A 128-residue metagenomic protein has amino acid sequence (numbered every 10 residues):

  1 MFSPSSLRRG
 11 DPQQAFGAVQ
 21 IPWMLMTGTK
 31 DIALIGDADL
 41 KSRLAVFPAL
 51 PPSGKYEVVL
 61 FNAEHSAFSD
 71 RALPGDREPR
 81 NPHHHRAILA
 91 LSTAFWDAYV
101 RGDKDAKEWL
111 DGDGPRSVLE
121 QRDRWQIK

Functional and structural regions predicted by a protein language model:
M1-V19: Primarily recognizes the serine-hydrolase "nucleophile elbow" in alpha/beta-hydrolase and SGNH/GDSL folds
Q13-Q14, Q20, Q121, Q126: Residue-identity detector for glutamine
G17-A87: Active-site-adjacent alpha-helix of alpha/beta-hydrolase-fold enzymes
F61-S66, D70-K128: Alpha/beta-hydrolase-fold serine-hydrolase catalytic core, especially in secreted/extracellular enzymes
